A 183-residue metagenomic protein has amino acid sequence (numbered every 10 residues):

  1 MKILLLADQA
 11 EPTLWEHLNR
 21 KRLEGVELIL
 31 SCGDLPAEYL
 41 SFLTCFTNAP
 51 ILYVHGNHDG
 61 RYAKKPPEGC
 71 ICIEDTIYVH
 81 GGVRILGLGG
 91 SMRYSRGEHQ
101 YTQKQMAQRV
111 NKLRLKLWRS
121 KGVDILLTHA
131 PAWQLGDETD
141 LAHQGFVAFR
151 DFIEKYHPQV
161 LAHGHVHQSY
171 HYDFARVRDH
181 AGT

Functional and structural regions predicted by a protein language model:
M1, V83-R84, Q159: Secondary-structure boundary/capping motif
M1-F46, W118-G122: N-terminal active-site segment of His-dependent metallophosphoesterases
L5-A7, L28-G33, P50-G56, L126 (+1 more regions): Short, hydrophobic beta-strand segments that form beta-sheet elements in well-ordered domains
L5-L14, H55-Q144: Conserved catalytic scaffold of divalent metal-dependent phosphoesterases
L14-R20, A37-S41, I71-I73, N111-L115 (+2 more regions): A generic local structural motif
D34, P131, V166: Flexible loop residues that form catalytic and substrate-binding hotspots at small-molecule/glycan-binding clefts
T44-C45, P50-D59, K64-G69, E138-T183: Conserved beta-sheet core of the metallophosphoesterase superfamily
